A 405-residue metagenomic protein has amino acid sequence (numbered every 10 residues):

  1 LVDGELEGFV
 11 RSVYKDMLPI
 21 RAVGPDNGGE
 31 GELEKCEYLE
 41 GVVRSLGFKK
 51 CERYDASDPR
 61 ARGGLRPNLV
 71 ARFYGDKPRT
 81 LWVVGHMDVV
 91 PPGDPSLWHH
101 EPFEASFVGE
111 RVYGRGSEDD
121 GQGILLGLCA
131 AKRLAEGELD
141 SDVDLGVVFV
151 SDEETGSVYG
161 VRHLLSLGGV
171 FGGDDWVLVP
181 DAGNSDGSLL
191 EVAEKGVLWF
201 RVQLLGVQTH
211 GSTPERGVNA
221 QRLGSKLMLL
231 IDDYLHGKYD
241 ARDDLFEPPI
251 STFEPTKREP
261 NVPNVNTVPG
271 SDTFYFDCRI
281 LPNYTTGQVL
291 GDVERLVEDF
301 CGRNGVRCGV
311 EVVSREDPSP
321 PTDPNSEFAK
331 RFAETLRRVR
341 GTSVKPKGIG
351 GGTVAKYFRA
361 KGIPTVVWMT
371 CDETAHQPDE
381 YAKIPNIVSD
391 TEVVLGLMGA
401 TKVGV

Functional and structural regions predicted by a protein language model:
L1-E5, A22, A182-G187, V192 (+1 more regions): Metal-dependent amide/peptide-bond hydrolase catalytic core, centered on the "pita-bread" metallohydrolase fold
L1-R115, R133-S141: Acidic/His- and Gly-rich active-site-bordering loop/insert found across diverse amide/peptide-bond hydrolases
R53-Y54, D142-V150, V177-L178, D243-D244 (+1 more regions): Beta-strand segments within the central parallel beta-sheet cores of soluble alpha/beta enzyme folds
R66, H100, G173, K195-V197 (+1 more regions): Short, solvent-exposed loop/turn segments at the edges of secondary structure
V84-H86, V148-V150, L178-D181, L205 (+1 more regions): Short beta-strand segments
E110-L125, H210: Glycine/serine-rich anion-binding loops at beta->alpha junctions that coordinate negatively charged ligand groups
E118-A193, K402-V405: Acidic/histidine-rich catalytic neighborhood of metal-dependent amide-processing enzymes
